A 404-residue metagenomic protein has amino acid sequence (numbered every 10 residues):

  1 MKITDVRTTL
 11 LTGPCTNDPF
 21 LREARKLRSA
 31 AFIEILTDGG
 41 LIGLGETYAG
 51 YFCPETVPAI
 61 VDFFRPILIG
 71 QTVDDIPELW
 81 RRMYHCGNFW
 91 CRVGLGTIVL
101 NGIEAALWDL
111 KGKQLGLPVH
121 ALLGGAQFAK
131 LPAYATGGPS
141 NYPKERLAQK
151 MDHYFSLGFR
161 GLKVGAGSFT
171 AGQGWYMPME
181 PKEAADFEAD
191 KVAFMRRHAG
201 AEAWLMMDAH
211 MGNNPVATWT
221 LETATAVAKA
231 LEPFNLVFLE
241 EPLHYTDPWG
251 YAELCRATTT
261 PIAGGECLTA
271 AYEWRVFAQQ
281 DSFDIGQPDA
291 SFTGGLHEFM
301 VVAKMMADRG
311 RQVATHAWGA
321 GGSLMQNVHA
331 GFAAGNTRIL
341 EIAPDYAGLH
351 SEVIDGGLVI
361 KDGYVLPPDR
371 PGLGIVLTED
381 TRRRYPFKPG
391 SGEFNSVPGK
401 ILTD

Functional and structural regions predicted by a protein language model:
M1-G39, L44, Y48-A49, A347-S351 (+1 more regions): Structured beta-strand/loop patches that form or line metal/cofactor-binding pockets in enzymes
I3, G40, F64, I103 (+7 more regions): Conserved, mostly hydrophobic/aromatic
L36-L115: Metal- or metallocofactor-binding catalytic centers and their adjacent structured scaffolds across diverse enzyme
G43, A133-A135, R160-V164, L205-A209 (+5 more regions): Hydrophobic faces of well-ordered beta-strands that scaffold small-molecule active sites in alpha/beta enzyme cores
D62, K229, N235, H244-G372: Shared catalytic-loop signature of beta/alpha-barrel
L95, E104-Y142, L157-R160, R197 (+1 more regions): Glycine-rich, aromatic-flanked loop segments that form ligand/cofactor-binding clefts across common enzyme folds
K130, G138-A252: Metal-dependent enolase-superfamily TIM-barrel catalytic cores that perform enediolate-based chemistry
L373-D404: Extended hydrophobic packing segments that form well-structured cores
